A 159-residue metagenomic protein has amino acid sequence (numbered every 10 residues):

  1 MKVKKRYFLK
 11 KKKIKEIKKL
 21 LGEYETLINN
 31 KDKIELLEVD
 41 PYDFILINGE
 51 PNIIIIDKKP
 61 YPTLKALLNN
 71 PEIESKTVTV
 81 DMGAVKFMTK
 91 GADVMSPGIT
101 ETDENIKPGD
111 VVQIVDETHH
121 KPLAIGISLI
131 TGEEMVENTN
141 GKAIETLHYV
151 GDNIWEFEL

Functional and structural regions predicted by a protein language model:
K2-Y42, L46-T100, I106-P108, I114-L159: Beta-strand/loop-dominated core regions that host nucleotide or nucleotide-derived cofactor-binding catalytic loops
